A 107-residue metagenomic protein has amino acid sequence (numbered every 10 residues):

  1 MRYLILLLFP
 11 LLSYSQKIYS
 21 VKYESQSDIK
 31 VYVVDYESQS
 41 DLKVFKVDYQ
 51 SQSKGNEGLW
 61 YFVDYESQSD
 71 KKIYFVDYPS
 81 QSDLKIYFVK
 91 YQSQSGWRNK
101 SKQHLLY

Functional and structural regions predicted by a protein language model:
M1-S13: Sec-dependent N-terminal signal peptides
Q16-Y107: Repetitive, compositionally biased segments used for assembly/scaffolding
